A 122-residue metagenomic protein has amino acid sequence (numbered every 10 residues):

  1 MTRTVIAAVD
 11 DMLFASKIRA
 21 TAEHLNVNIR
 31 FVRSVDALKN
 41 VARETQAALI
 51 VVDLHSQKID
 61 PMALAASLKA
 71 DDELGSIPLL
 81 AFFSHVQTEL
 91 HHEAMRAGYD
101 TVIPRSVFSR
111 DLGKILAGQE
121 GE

Functional and structural regions predicted by a protein language model:
R3-M12: Conserved acidic segment of CheY-like receiver
V27-R33: Short hydrophobic/Thr-rich beta-strand motif most characteristic of the beta2 strand and flanking loop of CheY-like
S34-L49: Acidic, metal-coordinating helix/loop segments flanking the phosphotransfer/catalytic sites of two-component signaling
V52-L68: Conserved phosphotransfer microenvironments
E73-P78: His-Asp phosphorelay/catalytic-motif detector in bacterial-type signaling
V86-T101: Alpha4 helix (beta4-alpha4-beta5 surface) of REC/receiver domains from two-component response regulators
G98-R110: Output/docking surface of receiver
